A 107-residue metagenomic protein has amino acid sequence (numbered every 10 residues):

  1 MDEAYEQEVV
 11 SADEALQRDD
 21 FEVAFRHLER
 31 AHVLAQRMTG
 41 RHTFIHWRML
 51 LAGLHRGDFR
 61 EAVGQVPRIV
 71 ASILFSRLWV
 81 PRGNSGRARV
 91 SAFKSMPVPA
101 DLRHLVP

Functional and structural regions predicted by a protein language model:
M1-E29, V33-Q36, F59-P107: N-terminal alpha-helical interaction modules that lie
E8, H46-M49: TPR repeat positional signature
H42-W47, V80-R82: Alpha-solenoid helical repeat scaffolds
